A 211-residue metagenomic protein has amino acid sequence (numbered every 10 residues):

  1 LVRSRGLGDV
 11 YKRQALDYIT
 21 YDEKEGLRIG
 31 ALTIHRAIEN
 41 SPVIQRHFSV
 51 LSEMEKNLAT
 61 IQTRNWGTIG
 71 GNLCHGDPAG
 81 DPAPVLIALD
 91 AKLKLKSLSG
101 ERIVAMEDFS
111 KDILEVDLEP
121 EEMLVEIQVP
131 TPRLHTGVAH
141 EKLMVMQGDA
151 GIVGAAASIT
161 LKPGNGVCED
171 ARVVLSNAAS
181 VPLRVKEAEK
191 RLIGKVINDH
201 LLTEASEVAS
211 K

Functional and structural regions predicted by a protein language model:
R5-K211: C-terminal structural segment of proteins
